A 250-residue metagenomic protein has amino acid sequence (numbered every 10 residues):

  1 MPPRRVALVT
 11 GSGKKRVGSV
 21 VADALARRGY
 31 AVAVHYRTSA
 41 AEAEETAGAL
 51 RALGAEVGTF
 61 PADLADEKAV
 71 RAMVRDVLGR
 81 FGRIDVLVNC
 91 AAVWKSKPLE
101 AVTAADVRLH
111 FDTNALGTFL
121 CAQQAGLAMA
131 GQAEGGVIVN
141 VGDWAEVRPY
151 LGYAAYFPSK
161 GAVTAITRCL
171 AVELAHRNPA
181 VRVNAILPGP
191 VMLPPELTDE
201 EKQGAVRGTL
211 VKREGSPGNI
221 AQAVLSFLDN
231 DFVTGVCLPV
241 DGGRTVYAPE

Functional and structural regions predicted by a protein language model:
P2-A33: Canonical Rossmann dinucleotide-binding motif of NAD(H)/NADP(H)-dependent dehydrogenases/reductases, specifically
A40, P61-M73, A104, G218-N219: The beta1-alpha1 cofactor-binding region of Rossmann-like NAD(H)/NADP(H)-dependent oxidoreductases
C90-K95, G243: Conserved NAD(P)H cofactor-binding loop of Rossmann-fold oxidoreductase domains
P98-L99, D106-R108, A205: Substrate-binding pocket helix/loop in short-chain dehydrogenase/reductase
A122, S159, T167: Active-site helix of classical SDR
L127, V172-H176: Alpha-helical segment proximal to the catalytic Tyr-Lys
S216-V240, T245: C-terminal substrate-recognition "lid" of short-chain dehydrogenase/reductases
